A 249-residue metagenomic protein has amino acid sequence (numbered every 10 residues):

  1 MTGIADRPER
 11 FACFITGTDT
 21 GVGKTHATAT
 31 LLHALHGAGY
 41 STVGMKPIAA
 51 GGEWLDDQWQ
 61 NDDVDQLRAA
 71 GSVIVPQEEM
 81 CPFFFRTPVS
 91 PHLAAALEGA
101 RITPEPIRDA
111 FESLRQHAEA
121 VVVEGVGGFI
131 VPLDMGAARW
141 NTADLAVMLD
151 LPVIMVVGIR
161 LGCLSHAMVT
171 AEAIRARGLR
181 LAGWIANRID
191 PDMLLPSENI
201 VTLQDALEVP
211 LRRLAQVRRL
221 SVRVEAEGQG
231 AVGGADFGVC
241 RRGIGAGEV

Functional and structural regions predicted by a protein language model:
T2, E112-G125, D150-P152, D236: P-loop NTP-binding module
D6-A12, H26-R101, E105, A110-S113: N-terminal phosphate/diphosphate-binding loop that engages ATP/GTP or pyrophosphate donors across diverse enzyme folds
I15-T16: Hydrophobic anchor at the beta1->P-loop junction of P-loop NTPases
V22-G23: Conserved glycine(s) of the Walker
L55-D56, P91-A95, P132-D134, H166 (+2 more regions): Short, well-ordered secondary-structure micro-motifs
V89, Q204-V224: Beta-strand-loop-alpha "switch" segments that mediate conformational coupling across diverse proteins
A120, G125-E208, R213: Conserved catalytic-core segment of NTP-binding enzymes
R223-V249: NTP-binding/hydrolysis catalytic cores, primarily Walker-type P-loop NTPases
